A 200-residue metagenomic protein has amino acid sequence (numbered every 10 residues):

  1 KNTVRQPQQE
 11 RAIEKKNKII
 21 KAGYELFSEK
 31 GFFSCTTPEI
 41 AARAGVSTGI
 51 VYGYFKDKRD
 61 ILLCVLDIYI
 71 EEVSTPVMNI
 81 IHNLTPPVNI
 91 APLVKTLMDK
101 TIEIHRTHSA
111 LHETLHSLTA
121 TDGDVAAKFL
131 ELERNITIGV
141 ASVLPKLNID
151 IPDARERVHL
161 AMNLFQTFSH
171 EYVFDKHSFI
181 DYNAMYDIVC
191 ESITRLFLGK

Functional and structural regions predicted by a protein language model:
K1-E14, K200: N-terminal intrinsically disordered/low-complexity leader segments
E14, K18, A22, L26-D60 (+1 more regions): Helix-turn-helix
K18-L26, E72, T96, K100: Pre-recognition alpha-helix immediately N-terminal to the DNA-recognition helix within helix-turn-helix or winged-helix
C64, M78-T107, N148-I151, A161: Hydrophobic alpha-helical connector segments
D67-V73: Short, basic, alpha-helical segments at the C-terminal edge of helix-turn-helix-like DNA-binding modules
L84-P87, D122, E133-V158, K200: Hydrophobic alpha-helical bundle segments that form small-molecule/ligand-binding pockets
A91-T96, R106-I138: Short secondary-structure transition hinges
E113-L115, A126, P145-S192: Hydrophobic/aromatic-rich alpha-helical bundle segments in the mid-to-C-terminal region
